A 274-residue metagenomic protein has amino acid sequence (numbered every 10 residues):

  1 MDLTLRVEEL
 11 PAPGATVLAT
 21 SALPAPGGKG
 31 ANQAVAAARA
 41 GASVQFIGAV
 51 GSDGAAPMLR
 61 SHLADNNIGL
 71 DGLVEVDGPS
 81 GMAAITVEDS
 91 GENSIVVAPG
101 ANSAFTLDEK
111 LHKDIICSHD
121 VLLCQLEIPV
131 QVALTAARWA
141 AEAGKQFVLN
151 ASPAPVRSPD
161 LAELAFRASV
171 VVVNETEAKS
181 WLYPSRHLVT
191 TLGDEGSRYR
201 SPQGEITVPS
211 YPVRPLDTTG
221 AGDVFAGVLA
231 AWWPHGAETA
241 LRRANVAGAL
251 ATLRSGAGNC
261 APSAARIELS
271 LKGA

Functional and structural regions predicted by a protein language model:
M1-A49, A56-M58, A64, P215 (+1 more regions): Glycine-rich phosphate/adenosyl-contacting loop at the front of the ribokinase-like
A38-R39, H187, L192, P209-A274: Conserved post-catalytic alpha-helical subdomain immediately downstream of the catalytic base and nucleotide-binding
H62-D77: A glycine-rich helix N-cap at a beta->alpha junction
E75, I85-V121, L126, A165: Conserved phosphate-binding/catalytic loop of the ribokinase/pfkB sugar-kinase fold
E142-Q146, S185-L188: A short helix->loop->beta-strand "cap" motif at the edges of active sites that frequently abuts
P155-E163: Short, glycine/polar-rich helix-capping loops at beta-to-alpha or helix-loop-helix junctions that flank or form
V170-R214: Conserved phosphate-donor
